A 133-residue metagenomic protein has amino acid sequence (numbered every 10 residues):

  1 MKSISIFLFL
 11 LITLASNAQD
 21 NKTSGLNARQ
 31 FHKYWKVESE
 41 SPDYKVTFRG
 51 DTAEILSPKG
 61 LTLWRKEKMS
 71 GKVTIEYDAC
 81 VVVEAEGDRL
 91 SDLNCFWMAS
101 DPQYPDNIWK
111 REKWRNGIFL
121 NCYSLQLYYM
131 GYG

Functional and structural regions predicted by a protein language model:
M1-L8: Sec-dependent signal peptide recognition, specifically the positively charged N-region followed immediately by
F9-A18: Hydrophobic h-region of N-terminal signal peptides that target proteins for export in Gram-negative bacteria
Q19-G133: Extracellular glycan-recognition regions
